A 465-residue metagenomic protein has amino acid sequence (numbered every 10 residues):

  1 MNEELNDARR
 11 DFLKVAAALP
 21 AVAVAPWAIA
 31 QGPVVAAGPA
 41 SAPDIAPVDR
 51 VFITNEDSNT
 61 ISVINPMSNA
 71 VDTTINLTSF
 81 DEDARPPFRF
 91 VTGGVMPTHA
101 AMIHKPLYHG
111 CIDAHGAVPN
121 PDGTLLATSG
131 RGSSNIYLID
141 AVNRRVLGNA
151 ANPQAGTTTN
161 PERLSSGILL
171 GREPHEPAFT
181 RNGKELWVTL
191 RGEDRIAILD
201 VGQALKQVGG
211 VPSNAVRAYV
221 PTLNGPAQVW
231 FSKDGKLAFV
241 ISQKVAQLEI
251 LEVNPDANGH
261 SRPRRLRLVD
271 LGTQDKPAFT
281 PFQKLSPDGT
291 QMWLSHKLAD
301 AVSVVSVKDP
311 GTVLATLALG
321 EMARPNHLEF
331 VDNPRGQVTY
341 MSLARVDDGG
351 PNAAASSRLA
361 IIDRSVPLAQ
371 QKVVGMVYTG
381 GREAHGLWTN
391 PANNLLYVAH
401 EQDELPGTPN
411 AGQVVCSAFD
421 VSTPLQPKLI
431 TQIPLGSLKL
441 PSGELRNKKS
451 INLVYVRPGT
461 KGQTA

Functional and structural regions predicted by a protein language model:
M1-D11, V15-P26: N-terminal secretory signal peptides
W27-S58, V71: C-terminal segment of N-terminal export signals and the immediately downstream linker at the start of the mature
A37-P47, F80-P121, N160-R181, P221-K233 (+6 more regions): Beta-rich, blade/repeat-based domains predominating in secreted/periplasmic proteins but also intracellular
G38, P43-I45, S342-A354, A399-Q413: Short, conserved, GDST-rich strand-edge loop motifs in beta-rich repeat architectures
S58-N59, S133-S134, E193-D194, V245-A246 (+3 more regions): Short glycine/acidic-enriched loop and turn motifs that connect beta-strands
S68, A141-L147, D200-G209, L251-H260 (+3 more regions): Short loop/turn segments immediately following beta-strands, especially the blade-tip and inter-blade linker loops
T73-I75, A101-L107, G148-A150, E162-G167 (+5 more regions): A short beta-strand motif characteristic of beta-propeller blades
